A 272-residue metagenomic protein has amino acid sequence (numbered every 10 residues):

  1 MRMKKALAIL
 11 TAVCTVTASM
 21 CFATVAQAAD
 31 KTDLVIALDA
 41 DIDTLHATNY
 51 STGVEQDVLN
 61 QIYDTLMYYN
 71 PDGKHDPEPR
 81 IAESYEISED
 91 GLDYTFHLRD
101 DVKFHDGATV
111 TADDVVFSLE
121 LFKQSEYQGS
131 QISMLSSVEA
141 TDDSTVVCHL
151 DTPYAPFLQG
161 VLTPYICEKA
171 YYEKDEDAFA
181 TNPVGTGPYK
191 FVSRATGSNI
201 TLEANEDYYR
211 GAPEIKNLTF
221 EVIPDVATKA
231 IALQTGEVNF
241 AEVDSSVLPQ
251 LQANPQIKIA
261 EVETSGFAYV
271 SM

Functional and structural regions predicted by a protein language model:
M20-D30: Sec-dependent signal peptide cleavage junction
K31-A40, E83, D93-F96, V115-S118 (+4 more regions): Short, well-ordered beta-strand elements
A37-E89, E120, V184: N-terminal lobe/hinge region of extracytoplasmic solute-binding protein
N70-D72, L162-P213, N217: Gly/Pro-rich hinge or "lid" segments in bacterial periplasmic/extracellular proteins
E83-E126, T141, V147: Aromatic- and charge-enriched surface segment that lines or borders ligand/interaction sites
D90, S130-Y171: Surface-exposed binding/hinge segments that line and control ligand-binding clefts or catalytic entry sites
I132, Q250-E261: Ligand-binding "clamshell"
N205-L251, S265: Ligand-site clamp/hinge motif
